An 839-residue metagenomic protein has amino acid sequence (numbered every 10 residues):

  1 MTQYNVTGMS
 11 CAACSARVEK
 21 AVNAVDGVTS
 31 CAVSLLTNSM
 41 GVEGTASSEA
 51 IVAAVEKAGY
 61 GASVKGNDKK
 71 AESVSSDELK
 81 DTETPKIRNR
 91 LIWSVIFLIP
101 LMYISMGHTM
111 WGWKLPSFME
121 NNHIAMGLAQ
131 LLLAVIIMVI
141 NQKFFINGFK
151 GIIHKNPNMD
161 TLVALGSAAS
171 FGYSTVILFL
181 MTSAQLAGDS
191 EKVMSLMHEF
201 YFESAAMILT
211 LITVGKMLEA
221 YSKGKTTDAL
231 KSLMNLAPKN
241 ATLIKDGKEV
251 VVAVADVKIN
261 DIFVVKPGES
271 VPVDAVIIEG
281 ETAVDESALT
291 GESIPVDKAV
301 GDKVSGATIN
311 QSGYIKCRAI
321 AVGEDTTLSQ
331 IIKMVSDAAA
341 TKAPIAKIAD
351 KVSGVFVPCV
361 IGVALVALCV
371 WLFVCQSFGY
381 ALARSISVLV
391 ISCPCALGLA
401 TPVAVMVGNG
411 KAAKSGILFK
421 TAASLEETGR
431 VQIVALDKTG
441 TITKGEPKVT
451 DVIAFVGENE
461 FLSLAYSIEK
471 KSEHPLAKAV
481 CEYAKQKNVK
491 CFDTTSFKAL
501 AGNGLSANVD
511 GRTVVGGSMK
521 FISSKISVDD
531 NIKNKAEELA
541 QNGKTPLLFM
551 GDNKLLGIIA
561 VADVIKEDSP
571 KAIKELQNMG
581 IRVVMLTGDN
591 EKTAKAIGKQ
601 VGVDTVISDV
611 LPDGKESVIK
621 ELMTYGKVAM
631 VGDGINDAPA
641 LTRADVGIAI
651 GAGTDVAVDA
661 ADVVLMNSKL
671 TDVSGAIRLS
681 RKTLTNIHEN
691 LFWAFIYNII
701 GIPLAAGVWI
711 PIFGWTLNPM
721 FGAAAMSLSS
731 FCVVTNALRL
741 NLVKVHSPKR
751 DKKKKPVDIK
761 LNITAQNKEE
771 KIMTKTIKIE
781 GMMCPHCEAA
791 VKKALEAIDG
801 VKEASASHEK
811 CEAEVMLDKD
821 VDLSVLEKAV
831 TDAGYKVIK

Functional and structural regions predicted by a protein language model:
M1-A125, K150, S232, K248-V251 (+2 more regions): Flexible metal-binding regulatory segments at protein termini and peripheral loops
A16, T29, T341, V431 (+3 more regions): Conserved ATP-binding TGD loop and adjacent catalytic N/P-domain core of P-type ATPases
D26-E49, E199-F200, K231-D325, A422-A465 (+2 more regions): Conserved cytosolic catalytic loops of P-type ATPases
S75, E191, A206-P267, K298 (+5 more regions): Juxtamembrane coupling segments of multi-pass membrane pumps/enzymes
K86-N240, K351, V452, G714-P719 (+1 more regions): Transmembrane helix-loop-helix hairpins at the membrane interface
N89, W93, T308, G429-E473 (+3 more regions): ATP-driven catalytic headpiece of P-type ATPases
M110-I124, I153, G172, K411 (+8 more regions): Membrane-embedded alpha-helical bundles of multi-pass transporters
L289, I348, A383, A396-I468 (+5 more regions): Conserved catalytic phosphorylation-site environment of P-type ATPases
